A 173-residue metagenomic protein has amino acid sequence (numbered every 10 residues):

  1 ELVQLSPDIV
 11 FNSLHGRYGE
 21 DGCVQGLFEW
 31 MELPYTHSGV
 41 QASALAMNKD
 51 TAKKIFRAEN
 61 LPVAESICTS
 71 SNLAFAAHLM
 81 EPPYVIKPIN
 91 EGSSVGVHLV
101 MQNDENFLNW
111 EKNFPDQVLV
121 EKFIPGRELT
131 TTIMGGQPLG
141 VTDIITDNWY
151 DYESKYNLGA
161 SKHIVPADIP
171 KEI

Functional and structural regions predicted by a protein language model:
E1, A64, I169-I173: Short, intrinsically disordered, charge-balanced linker/junction segments flanking boundaries in proteins
E1-Q41, L45-M47, T51, S70-A76: ATP-binding N-terminal substructure of ATP-dependent carboxylate-amine bond-forming enzymes
L2, L45-R127: Active-site nucleotide/adenylate-binding loops and adjacent lid/helix of ATP-dependent enzymes
L5-P7, L33, M80-P82, F114-D116 (+1 more regions): Short glycine/proline-enriched coil/turn segments at helix->beta-strand junctions
D21-C23, V95-V97, T130: Short glycine-/acidic-enriched loop or helix-start segments at secondary-structure transitions that form or flank
M101-E172: Phosphate-binding site of ATP-dependent enzymes
